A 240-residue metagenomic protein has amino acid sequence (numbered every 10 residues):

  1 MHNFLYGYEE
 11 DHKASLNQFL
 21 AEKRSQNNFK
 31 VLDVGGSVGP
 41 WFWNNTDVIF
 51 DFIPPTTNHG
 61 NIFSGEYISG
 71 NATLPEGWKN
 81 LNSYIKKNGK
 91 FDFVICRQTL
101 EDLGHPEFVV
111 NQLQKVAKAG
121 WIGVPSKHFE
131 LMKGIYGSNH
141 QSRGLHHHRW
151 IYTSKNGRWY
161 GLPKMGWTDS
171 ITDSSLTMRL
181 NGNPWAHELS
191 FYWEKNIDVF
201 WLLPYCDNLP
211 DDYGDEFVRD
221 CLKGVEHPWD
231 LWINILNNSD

Functional and structural regions predicted by a protein language model:
M1-G89, F93, P184-D240: Conserved N-terminal segment of class I S-adenosyl-L-methionine
Q18, Q26, Q98, Q112-Q114 (+1 more regions): Residue-identity detector for glutamine
W41-N45, G60, G104-F108, L131-I135: A short acidic (Asp/Glu
T46, T56-T57, T73, T99 (+4 more regions): Residue-identity detector for threonine
I53, L100, S126: Catalytic metal-binding/acid-base residues of hydrolase active sites
G89, L103-G104, A117-K118: Helix-to-beta-strand junctions that scaffold the AdoMet/dcAdoMet cofactor pocket in Class I SAM-dependent enzymes
D92-G104: A short SAM/SAH-binding and catalytic strip from SAM-dependent methyltransferases
E107-D240: S-adenosyl-L-methionine-dependent methyltransferase catalytic module, highlighting the catalytic core
